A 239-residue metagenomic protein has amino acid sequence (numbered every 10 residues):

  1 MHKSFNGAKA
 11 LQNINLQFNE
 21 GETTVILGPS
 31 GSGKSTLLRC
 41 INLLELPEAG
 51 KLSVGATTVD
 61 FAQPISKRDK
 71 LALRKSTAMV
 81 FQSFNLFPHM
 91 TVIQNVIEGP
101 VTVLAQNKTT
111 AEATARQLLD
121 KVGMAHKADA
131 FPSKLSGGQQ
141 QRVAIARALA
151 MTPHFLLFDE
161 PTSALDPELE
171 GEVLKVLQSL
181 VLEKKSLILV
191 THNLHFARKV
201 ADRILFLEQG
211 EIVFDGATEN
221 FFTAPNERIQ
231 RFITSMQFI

Functional and structural regions predicted by a protein language model:
N42: Helix-to-loop junction immediately C-terminal to a conserved catalytic motif
V59-A78, K108-T109, F221-P225: ABC ATPase NBD coupling module
A130-S133, M151, E183: Conserved signature/switch motifs of ABC ATPase nucleotide-binding domains
L156-D159: Catalytic Walker B motif of ABC-type/P-loop ATPase nucleotide-binding domains
P167-L169: Helix N-cap at the start of a conserved alpha-helix in ABC-type nucleotide-binding domains
A197-K199: A short, surface-exposed alpha-helical micro-motif characterized by mixed small hydrophobic and charged/polar residues
